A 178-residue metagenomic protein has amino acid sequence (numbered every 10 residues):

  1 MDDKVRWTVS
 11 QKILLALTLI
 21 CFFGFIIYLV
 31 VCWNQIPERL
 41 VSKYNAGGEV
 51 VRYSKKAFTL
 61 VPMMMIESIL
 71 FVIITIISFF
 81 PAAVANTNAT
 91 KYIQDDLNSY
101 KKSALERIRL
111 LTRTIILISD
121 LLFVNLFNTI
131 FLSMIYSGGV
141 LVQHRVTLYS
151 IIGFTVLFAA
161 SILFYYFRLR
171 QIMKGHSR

Functional and structural regions predicted by a protein language model:
V5-C21, V61-M63, E106-I115: Alpha-helical transmembrane segments and their helix-start/interface "positive-inside/aromatic belt" motifs in integral
A16-I27, E67-T75, T112-L122: Hydrophobic alpha-helical membrane-insertion segments
T18-I20, K55-I77, T147-V156: Alpha-helical transmembrane segments
L29-V61: Active-site and channel-lining beta-strand-loop segments that bind or position nucleotide-derived/phosphorylated
C32, V72-I93, L163-L169: Membrane-water interface of transmembrane alpha-helices
A57-V61, L105, T129, I135-R178: Alpha-helical transmembrane segments and their immediate juxtamembrane interface regions
V84-S103, H176-R178: Juxtamembrane inter-helical linkers in multi-pass membrane proteins
Q94-L126, V156-F164: Hydrophobic alpha-helical transmembrane segments of integral membrane proteins
